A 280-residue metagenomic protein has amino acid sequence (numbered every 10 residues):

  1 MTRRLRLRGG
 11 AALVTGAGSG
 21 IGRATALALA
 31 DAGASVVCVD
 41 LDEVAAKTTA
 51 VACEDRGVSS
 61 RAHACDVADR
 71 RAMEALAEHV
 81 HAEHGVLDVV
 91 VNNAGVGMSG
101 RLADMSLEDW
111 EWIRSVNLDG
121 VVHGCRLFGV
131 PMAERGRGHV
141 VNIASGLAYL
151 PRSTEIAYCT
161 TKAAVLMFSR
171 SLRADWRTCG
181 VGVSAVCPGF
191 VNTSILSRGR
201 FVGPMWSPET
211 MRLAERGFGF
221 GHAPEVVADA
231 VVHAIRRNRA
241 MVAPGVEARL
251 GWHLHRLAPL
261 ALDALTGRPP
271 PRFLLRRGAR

Functional and structural regions predicted by a protein language model:
A11, G18-S19: Conserved glycine-rich cofactor-binding loop
A34-T48: Conserved glycine-rich Rossmann-like NAD(P)H-binding loop of the short-chain dehydrogenase/reductase
E43-V44, H63-A75, L107: The beta1-alpha1 cofactor-binding region of Rossmann-like NAD(H)/NADP(H)-dependent oxidoreductases
R101-L102, D109-E111: Substrate-binding pocket helix/loop in short-chain dehydrogenase/reductase
C125, T161: Active-site helix of classical SDR
S145: Residue(s) in the substrate-gating loop at a strand-loop-helix junction that position the organic substrate next
T178-V246: SDR active-site lid
